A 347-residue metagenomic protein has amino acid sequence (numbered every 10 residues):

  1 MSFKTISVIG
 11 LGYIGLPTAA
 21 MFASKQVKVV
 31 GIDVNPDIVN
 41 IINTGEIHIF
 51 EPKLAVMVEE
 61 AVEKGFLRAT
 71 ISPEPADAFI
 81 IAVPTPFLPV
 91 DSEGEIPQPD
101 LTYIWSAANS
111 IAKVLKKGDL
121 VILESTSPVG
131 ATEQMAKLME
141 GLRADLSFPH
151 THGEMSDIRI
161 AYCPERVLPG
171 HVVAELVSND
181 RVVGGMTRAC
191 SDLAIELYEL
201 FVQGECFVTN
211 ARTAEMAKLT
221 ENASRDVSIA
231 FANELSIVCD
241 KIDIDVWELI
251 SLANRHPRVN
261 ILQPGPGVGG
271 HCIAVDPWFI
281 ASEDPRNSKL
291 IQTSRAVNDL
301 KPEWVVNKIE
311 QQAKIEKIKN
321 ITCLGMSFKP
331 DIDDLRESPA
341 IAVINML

Functional and structural regions predicted by a protein language model:
M1-L347: Structural/interface elements that position substrates and couple domains in central-metabolism enzymes
